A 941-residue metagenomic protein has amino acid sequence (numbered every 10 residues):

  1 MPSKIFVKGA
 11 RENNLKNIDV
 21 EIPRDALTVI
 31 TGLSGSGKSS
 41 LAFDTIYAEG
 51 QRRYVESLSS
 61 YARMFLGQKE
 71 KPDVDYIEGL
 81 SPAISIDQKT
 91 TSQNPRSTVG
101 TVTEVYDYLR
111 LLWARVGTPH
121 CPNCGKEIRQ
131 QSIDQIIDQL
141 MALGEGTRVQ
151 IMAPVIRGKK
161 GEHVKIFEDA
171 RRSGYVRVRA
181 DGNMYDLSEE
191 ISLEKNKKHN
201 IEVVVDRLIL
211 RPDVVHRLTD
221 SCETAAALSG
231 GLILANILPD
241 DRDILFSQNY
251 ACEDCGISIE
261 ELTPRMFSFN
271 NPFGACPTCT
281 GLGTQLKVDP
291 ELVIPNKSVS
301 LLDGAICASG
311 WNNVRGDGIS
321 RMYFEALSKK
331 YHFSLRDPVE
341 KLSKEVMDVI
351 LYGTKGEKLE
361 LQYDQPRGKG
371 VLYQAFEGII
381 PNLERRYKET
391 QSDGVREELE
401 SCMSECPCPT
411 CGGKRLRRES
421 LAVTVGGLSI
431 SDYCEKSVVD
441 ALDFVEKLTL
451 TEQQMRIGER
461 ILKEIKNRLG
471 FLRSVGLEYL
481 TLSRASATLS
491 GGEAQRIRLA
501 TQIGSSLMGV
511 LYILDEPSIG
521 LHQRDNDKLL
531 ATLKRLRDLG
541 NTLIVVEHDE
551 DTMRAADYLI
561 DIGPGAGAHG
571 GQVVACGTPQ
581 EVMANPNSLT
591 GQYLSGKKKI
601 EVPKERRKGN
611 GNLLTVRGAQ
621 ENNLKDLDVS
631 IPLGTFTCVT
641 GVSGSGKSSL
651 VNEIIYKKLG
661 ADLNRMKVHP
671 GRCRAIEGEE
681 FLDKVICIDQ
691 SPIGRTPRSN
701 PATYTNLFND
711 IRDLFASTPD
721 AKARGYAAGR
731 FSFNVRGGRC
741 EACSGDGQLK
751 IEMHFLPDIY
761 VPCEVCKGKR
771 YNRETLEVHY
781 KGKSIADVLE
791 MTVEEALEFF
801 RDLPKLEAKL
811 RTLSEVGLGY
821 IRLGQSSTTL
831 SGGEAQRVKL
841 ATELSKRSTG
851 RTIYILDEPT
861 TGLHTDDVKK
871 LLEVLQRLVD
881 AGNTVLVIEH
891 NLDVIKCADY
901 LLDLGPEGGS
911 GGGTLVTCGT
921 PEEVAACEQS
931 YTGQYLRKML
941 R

Functional and structural regions predicted by a protein language model:
M1-R941: Conserved phosphate-binding elements of NTP-dependent enzyme cores
